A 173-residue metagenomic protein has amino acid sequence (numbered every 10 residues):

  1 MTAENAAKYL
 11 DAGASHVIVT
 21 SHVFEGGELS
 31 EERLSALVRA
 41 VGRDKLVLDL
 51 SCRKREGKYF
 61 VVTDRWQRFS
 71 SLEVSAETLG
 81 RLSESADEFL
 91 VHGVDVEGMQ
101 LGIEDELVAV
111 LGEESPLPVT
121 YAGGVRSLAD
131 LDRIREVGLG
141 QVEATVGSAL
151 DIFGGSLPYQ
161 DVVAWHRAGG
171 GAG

Functional and structural regions predicted by a protein language model:
M1-H16, E106-A144, Q160-V162: Catalytic cores of alpha/beta
E4-V96: Conserved anion-binding
H22, V125, G147: Residue-level "edge-of-site" marker
L29-A40, D132-G173: C-terminal helical cap(s) of enzyme catalytic domains, especially alpha/beta-barrels
S30-S35, S71-A76, L101-A109, Y159-V163: Charged helix-capping and loop-helix junction motifs
E32-L50, G102-S127: Alpha-helix-loop-beta-strand connector modules within alpha/beta enzyme cores
D95-E97, V125-L128, D151: Short Gly/Pro-enriched loop/turn and capping motifs at secondary-structure junctions
Q100-L101, G154: RNA substrate-recognition surfaces in RNA-acting enzymes
